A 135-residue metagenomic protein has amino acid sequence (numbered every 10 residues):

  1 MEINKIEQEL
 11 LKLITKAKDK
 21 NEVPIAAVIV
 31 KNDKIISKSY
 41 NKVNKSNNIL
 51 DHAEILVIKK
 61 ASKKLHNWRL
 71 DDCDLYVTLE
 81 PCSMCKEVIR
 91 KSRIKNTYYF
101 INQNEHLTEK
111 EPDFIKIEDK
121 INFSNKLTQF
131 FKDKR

Functional and structural regions predicted by a protein language model:
M1-K20, W68, P81-R135: Zinc-dependent deaminase
L10, I14-A17, A53, V57-A61: Stable alpha-helical structural segments in soluble proteins, enriched in small hydrophobic residues
N21-I25, D71: Short, basic and Ser/Thr-rich N-terminal targeting/leader segments
I25-D33: Short beta-strand scaffold segments in enzyme catalytic cores
S37-S39: Short hydrophobic alpha-helix segments
K42-I55: A short, polar/charged loop-to-alpha-helix boundary motif
K63-L65: Sigma70-family region 2
N67-L79: Immediate flanking context of iron-sulfur cluster ligation sites
